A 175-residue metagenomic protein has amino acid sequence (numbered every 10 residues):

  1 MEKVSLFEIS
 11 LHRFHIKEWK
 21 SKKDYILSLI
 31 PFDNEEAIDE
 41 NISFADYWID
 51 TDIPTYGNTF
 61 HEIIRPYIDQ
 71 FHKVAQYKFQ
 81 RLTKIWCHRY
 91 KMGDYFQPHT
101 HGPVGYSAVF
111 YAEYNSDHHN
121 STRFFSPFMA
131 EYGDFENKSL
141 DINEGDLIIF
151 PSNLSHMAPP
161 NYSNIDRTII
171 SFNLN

Functional and structural regions predicted by a protein language model:
M1-K78, Y95: Non-heme Fe(II)/2-oxoglutarate
E18, F128, L154: A broadly conserved detector of short glycine/acidic/proline-rich loop/turn motifs that flank catalytic sites and bind
P31, E113, N175: Residue-level marker of positions within ordered structural domains that often coincide with functionally constrained
D46, S163-N164: A hydrophobic alpha-helix/topogenic segment detector that preferentially activates on transmembrane helices
R81-I149, P159, D166: Catalytic core of non-heme Fe(II) oxygenases with the double-stranded beta-helix
R123, N173-N175: Double-stranded beta-helix
N153-L154, P159, N175: Short, surface-exposed secondary-structure boundary micro-motifs
